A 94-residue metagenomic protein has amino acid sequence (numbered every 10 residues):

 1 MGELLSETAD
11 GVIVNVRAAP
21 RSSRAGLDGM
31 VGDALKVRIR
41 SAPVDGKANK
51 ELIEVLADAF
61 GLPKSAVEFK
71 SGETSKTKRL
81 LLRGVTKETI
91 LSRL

Functional and structural regions predicted by a protein language model:
M1-E54, A59-K64, E68-E73, K78-L94: Contiguous, often N-terminal, cationic amphipathic patches that form binding interfaces
